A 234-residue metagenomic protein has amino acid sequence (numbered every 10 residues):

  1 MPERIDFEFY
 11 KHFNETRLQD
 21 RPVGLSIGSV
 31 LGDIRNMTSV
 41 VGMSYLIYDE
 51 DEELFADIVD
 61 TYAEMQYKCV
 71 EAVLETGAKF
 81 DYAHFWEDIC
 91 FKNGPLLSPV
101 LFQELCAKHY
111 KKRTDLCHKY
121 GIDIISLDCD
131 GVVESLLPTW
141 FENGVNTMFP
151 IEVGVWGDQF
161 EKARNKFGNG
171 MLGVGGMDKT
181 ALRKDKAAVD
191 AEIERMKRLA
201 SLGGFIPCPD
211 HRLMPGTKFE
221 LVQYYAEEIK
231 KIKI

Functional and structural regions predicted by a protein language model:
M1-I234: Active-site loop segments of alpha/beta catalytic cores
